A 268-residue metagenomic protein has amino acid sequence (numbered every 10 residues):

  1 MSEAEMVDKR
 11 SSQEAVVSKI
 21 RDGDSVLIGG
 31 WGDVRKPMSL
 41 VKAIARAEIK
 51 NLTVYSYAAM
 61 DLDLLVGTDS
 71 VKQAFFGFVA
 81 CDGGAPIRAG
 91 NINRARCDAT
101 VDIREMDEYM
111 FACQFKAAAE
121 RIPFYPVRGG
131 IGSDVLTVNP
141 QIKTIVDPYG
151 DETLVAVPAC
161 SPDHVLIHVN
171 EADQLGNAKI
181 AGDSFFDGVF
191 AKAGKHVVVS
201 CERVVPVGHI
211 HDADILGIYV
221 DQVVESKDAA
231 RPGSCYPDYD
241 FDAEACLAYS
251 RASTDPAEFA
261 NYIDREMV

Functional and structural regions predicted by a protein language model:
S2-V268: Conserved alpha/beta enzyme-core scaffold
